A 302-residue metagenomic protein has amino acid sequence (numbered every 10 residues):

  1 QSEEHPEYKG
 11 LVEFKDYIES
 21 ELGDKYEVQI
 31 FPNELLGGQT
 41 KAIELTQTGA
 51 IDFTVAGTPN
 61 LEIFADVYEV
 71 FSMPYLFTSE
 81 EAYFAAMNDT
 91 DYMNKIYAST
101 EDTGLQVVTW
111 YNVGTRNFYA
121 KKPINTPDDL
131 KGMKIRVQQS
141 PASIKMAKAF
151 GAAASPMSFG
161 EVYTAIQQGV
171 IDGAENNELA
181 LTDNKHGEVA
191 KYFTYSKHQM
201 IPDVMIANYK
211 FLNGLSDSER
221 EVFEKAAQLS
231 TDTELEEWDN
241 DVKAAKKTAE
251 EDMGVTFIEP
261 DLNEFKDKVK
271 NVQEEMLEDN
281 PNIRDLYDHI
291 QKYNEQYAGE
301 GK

Functional and structural regions predicted by a protein language model:
Q1-E81, T100-K302: N-terminal secretory/targeting leader peptides
E81-K95: A gly/proline- and charged-residue-enriched helix-loop-helix capping module
